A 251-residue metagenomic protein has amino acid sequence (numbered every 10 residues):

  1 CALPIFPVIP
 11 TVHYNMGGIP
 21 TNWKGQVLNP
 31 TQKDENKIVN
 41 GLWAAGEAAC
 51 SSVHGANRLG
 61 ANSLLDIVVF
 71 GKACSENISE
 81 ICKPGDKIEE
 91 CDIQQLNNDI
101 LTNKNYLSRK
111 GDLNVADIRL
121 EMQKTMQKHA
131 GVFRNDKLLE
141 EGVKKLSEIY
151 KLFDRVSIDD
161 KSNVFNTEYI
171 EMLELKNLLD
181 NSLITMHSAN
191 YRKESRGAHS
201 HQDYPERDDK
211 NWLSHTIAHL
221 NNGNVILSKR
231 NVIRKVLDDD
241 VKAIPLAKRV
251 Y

Functional and structural regions predicted by a protein language model:
F6-P7, P205: Proline- and acidic/polar-enriched loop/turn elements at helix boundaries
V8-T11, M16: Short Gly/Pro-enriched turn/cap motifs at secondary-structure boundaries
Y14, Q26-A44, A48-Y251: Glycine- and aromatic-enriched mobile tails/lids
